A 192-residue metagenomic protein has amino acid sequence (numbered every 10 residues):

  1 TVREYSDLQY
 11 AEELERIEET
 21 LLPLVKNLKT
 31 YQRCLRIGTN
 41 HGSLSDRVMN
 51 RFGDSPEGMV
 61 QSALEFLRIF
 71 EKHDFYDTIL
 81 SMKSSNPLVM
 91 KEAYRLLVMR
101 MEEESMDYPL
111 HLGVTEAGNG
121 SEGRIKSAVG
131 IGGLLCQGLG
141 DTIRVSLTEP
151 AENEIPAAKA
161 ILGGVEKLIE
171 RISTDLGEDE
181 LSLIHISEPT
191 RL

Functional and structural regions predicted by a protein language model:
T1, C34-G42: Non-cysteine beta-strand/loop elements that form the S-adenosyl-L-methionine
Y5-I17, L21, V48-S182: Catalytic alpha/beta core domains of metabolic enzymes, predominantly
I17-C34: Short amphipathic alpha-helices and their capping/turn segments at secondary-structure boundaries
N40, K83, T190: Anionic group-transfer/hydrolysis microenvironments
S45: Aromatic-lined carbohydrate-binding surfaces of glycoside hydrolases
L181-L192: Residue-level detector of conserved catalytic or cofactor/ligand-binding positions in enzyme active sites
